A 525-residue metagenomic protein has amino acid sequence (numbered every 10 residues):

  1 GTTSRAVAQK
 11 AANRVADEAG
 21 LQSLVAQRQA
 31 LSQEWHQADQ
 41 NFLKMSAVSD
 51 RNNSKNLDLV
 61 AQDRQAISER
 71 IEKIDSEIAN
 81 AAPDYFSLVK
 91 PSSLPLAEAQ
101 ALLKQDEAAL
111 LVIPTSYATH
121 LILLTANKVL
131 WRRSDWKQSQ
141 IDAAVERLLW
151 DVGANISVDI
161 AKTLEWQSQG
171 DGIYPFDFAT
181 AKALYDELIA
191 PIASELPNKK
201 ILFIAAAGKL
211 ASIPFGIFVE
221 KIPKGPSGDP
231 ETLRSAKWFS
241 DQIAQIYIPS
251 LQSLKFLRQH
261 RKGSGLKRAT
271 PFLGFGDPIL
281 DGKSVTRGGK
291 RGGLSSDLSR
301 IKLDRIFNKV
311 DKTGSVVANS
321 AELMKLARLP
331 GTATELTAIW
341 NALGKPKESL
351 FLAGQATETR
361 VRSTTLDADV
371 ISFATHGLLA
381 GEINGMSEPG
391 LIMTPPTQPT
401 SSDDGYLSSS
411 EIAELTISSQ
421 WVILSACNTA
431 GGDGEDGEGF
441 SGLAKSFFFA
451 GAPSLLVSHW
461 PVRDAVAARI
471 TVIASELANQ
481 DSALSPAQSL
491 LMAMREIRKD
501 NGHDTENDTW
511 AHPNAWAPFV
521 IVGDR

Functional and structural regions predicted by a protein language model:
T2-K10, F42: Short acidic-capped amphipathic helix/loop micro-motif used as an active-site/signal-coupling element
A12-Q33: Short, charge/polar-rich alpha-helical segments
A16, G20-S23, N56-L59, D63 (+1 more regions): Non-transmembrane, amphipathic alpha-helical segments
A38-I67, Y85: Short, Lys/Glu-rich amphipathic helical modules
A47-R51, D75, I113: Hydrophobic helix-and-loop "lid/oligomerization" segment in the mid-to-C-terminal part of catalytic domains
R64-S93, W340: Amphipathic alpha-helical
D84-R525: Catalytic cores of enzymes
